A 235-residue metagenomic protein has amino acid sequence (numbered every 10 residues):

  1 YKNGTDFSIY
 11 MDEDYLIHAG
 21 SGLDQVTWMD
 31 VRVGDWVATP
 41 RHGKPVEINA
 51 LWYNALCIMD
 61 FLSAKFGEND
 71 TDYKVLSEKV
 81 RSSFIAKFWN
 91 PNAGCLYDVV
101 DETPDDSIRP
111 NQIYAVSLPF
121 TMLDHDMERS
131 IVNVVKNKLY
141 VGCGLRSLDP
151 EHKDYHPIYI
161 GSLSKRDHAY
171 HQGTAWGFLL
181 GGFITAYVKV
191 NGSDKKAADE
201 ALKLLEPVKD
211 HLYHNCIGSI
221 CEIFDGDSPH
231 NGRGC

Functional and structural regions predicted by a protein language model:
Y1-R32, P45-N49, Y53, T174-N191 (+2 more regions): Aromatic-rich carbohydrate-recognition surfaces in CAZymes
K2, D6-H18, Y53-Y159, K209-C235: Catalytic cores of carbohydrate-active enzymes
G20-K44, P91, D98, Y159-Y170 (+1 more regions): Acidic/His metal-coordination segments adjacent to aromatic residues that form catalytic metal sites in metalloenzymes
H42-G43, G67, D194: Active-site oxyanion-binding pockets that recognize sulfate/phosphate
K44, L76, M127, K196 (+1 more regions): Soluble or luminal CAZymes and related metallo-dependent hydrolases
T103, M122, R166-A175, V188-K196 (+1 more regions): Short, contiguous acidic/charged loop-to-helix segments that flank catalytic cores in large enzymes
V132, K136, D167, I184-V188 (+3 more regions): Generic hydrophobic alpha-helical scaffold/packing signal
D154-A186: Amphipathic, soluble alpha/beta structural segments
